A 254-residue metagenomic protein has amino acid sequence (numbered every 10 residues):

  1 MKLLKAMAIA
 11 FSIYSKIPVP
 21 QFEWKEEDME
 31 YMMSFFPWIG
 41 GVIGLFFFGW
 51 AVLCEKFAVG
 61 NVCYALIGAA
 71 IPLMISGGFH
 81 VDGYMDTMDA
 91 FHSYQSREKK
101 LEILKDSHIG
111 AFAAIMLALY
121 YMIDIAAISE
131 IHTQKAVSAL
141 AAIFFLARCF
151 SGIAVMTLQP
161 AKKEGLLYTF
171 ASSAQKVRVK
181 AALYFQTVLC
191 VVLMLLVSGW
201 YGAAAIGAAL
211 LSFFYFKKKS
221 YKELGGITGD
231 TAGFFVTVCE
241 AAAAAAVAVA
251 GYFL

Functional and structural regions predicted by a protein language model:
M1-G77, F91, Q95-S96, D106-S107 (+1 more regions): Hydrophobic alpha-helical transmembrane segments
D82, S93, E102: Glycine/small-residue-rich loop that forms an oxyanion/phosphate-binding "nest" at active or ligand-binding sites
K99: Catalytic-site/binding-pocket detector for metal-dependent nucleotidyl cyclases and the c-di-GMP signaling machinery
